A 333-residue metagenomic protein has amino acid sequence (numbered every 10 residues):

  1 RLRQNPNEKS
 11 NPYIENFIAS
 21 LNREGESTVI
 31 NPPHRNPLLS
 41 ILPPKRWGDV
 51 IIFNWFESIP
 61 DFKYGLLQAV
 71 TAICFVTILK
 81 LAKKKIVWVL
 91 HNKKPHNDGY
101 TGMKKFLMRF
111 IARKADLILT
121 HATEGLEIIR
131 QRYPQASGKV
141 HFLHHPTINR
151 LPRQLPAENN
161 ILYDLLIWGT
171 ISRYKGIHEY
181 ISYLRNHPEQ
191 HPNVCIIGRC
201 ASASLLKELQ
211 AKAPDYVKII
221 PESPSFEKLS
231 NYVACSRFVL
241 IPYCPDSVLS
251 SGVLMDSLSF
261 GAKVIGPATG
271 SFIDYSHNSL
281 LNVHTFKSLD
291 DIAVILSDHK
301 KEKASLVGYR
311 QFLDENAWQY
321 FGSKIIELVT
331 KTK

Functional and structural regions predicted by a protein language model:
V70-K85, T101-I118: Membrane-proximal helix-turn-helix segments that form the acceptor-binding/catalytic region of lipid-linked
R113-Q131, Q135-P152: Donor nucleotide-sugar binding/catalytic pocket of nucleotide-sugar-dependent glycosyltransferases
E158-G176, I181-R185, V194-I197: Conserved donor-binding/catalytic core segment of Leloir-type glycosyltransferases
N193-K207, E222: Glycosyltransferase donor-sugar binding loop
L206-E227: Nucleotide-activated donor-binding/catalytic signature segment of Leloir-type glycosyltransferases, i.e., the conserved
V233-V248, A262: Acidic donor-binding loop of glycosyltransferase active sites
I273-S297: Change "using UDP/GDP/dTDP sugars" to "using nucleotide sugars
K287-D290, K300-T332: A charged, aromatic-enriched C-terminal amphipathic alpha-helix characteristic of glycosyltransferases across folds
